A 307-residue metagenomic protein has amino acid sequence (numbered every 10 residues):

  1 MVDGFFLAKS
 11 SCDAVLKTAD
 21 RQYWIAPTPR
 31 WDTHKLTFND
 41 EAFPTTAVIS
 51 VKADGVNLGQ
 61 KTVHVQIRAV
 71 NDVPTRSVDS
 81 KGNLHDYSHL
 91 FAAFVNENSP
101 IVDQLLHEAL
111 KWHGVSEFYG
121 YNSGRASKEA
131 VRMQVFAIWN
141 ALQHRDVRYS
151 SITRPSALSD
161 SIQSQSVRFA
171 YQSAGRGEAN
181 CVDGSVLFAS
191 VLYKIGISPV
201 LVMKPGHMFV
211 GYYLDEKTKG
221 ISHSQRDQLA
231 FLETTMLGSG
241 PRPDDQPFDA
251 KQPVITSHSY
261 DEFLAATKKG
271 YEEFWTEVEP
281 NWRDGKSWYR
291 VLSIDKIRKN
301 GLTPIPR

Functional and structural regions predicted by a protein language model:
M1-R307: A structural boundary/capping signal
